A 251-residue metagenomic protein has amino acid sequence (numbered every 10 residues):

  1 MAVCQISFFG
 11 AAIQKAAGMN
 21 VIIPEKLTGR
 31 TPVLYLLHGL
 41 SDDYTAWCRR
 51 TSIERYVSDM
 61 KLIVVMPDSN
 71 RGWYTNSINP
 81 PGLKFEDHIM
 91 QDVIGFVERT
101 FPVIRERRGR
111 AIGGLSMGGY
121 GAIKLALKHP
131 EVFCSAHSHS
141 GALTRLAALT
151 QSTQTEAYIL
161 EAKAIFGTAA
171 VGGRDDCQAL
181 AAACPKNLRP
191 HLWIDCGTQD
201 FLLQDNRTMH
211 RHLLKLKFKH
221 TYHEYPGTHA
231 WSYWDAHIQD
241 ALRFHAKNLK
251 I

Functional and structural regions predicted by a protein language model:
M1-I251: Non-catalytic cap/lid and distal C-terminal segments of serine-dependent acyl enzymes
